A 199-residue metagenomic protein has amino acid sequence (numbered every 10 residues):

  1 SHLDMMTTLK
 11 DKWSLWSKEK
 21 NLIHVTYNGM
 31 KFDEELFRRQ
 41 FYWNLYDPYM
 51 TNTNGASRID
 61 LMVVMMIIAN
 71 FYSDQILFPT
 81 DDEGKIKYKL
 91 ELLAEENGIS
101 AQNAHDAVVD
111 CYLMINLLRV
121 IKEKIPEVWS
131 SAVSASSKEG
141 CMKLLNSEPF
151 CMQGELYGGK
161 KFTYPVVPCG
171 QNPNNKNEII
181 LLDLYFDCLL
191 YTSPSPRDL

Functional and structural regions predicted by a protein language model:
S1-H2, L15: Asp/Glu-centered strand-loop micro-motifs enriched in Gly/Pro and often flanked by an aromatic residue
H2-L9: Glycine-rich, highly charged phosphate/nucleotide-binding loops
W16-I125, A132-A135: Metal-dependent phosphoesterase core characteristic of DEDDh/y 3'-5' exonuclease domains
Q40-Y42, Y46-D47, K161-P165, P196: Short amphipathic alpha-helical surface micro-motifs
A135-L190: Acidic catalytic cores of enzymes that act on phosphate-bearing nucleotides/polynucleotides
Y191-D198: Conserved small/polar residues in nucleotide/adenosyl-binding loops
